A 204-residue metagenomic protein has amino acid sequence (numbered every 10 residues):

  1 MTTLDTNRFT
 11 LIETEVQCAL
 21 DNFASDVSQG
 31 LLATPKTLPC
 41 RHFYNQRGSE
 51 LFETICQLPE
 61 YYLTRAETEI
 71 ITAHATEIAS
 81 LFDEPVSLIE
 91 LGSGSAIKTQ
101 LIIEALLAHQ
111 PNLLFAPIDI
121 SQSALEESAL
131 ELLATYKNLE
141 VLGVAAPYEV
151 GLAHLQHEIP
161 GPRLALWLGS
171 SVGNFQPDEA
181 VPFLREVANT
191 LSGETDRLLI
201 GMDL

Functional and structural regions predicted by a protein language model:
M1-H42, S49: N-terminal auxiliary segments of SAM/dcSAM-dependent transferases
P35-F82: Class I SAM-dependent methyltransferase Rossmann-like catalytic core, especially the SAM/SAH-binding loop
P85-G94: Conserved class I S-adenosyl-L-methionine
A96-Q100: Glycine-rich SAM-binding Motif I of class I
I103-G151: Class I SAM-dependent methyltransferase SAM/SAH-binding core
L152-P160: Short amphipathic alpha-helix with an adjacent loop that forms part of the alpha/beta core around
G173-E186: A short, conserved alpha-helix within the catalytic core of class I
T190-L204: Conserved beta-strand signature within the Rossmann-like core of class I S-adenosyl-L-methionine
